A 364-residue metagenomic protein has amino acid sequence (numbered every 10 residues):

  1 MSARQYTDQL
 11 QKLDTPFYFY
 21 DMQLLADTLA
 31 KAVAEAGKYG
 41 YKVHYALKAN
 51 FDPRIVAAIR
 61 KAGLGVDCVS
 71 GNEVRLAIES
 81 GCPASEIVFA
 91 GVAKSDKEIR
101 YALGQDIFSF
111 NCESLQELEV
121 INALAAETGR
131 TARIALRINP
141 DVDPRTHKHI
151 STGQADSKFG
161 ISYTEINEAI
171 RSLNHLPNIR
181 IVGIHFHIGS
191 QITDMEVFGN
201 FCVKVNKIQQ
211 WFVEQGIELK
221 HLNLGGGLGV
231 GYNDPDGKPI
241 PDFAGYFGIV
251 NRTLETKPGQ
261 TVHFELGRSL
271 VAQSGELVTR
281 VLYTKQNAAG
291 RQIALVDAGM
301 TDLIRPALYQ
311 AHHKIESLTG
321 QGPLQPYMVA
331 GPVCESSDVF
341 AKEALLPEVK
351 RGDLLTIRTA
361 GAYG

Functional and structural regions predicted by a protein language model:
M1-A132, R171, H175-R180, K207-I217 (+1 more regions): A charged N-terminal "starter" segment
A3-R4, I249, G259-G364: Charged (often Lys/Glu-rich) extended helix/loop segments that serve as interaction or gating elements
H44, R133, H221, T261 (+1 more regions): Hydrophobic "anchor" residues on beta-strands that sit immediately upstream of conserved functional sites
A46, R133-N139, H185-H187, N223-G225 (+2 more regions): Short beta-strand segments
L47-F51, N72-E73, A93, S114-Q116 (+5 more regions): Active-site-proximal loop/turn and secondary-structure-junction residues that shape catalytic pockets, frequently
A58-I59, G81-P83, L103-G104, L124-E127 (+5 more regions): Short, glycine/charged-enriched secondary-structure capping and boundary segments
D67-C68, N111, A135, H185 (+2 more regions): Conserved beta-strand positions in the central sheet of alpha/beta enzyme cores
D141-T284, L346: Active-site loop/helix belt of alpha/beta enzymes
